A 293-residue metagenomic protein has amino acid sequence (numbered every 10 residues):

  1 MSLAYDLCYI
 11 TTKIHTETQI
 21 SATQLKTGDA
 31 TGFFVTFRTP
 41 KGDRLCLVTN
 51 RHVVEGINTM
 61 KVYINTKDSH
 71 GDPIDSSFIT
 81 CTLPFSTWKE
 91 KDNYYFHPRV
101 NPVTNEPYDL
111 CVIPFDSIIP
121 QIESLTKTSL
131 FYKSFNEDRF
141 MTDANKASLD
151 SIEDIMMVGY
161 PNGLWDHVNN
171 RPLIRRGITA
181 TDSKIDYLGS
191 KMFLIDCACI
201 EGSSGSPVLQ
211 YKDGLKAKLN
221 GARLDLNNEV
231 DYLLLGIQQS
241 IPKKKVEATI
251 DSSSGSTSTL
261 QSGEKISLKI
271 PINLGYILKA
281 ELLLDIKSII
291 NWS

Functional and structural regions predicted by a protein language model:
S2-A4: Long protein-protein interaction modules used by eukaryotic assembly/scaffold proteins
D6-T12, T18, K26-D29, F33 (+8 more regions): Serine endopeptidase catalytic core focused on the charge-relay Asp
K41, L164, K243-K244: Flexible, glycine-rich phosphate/dinucleotide-binding loops and adjacent beta-alpha linkers at cofactor/substrate
D43-C46, F193, L235: Short aromatic-glycine-enriched beta-strand elements
T49: Cytochrome P450 catalytic-core helices
H52: Histidine-centered active-site/metal-ligand motif
G214-S293: C-terminal cap/linker of serine protease catalytic domains
